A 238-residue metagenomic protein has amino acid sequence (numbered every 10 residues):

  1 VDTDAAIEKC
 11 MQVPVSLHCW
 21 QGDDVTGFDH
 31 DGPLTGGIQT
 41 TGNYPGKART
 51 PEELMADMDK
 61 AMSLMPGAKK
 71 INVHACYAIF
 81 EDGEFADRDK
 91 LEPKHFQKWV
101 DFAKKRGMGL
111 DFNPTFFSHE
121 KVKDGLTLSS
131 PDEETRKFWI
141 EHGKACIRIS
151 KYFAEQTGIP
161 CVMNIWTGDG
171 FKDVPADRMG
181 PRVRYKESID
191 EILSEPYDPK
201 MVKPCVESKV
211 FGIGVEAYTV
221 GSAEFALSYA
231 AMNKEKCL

Functional and structural regions predicted by a protein language model:
V1-P131, F138, R148, E155 (+6 more regions): Alpha/beta catalytic barrel-like cores
A75, T167, V206-V210: A general secondary-structure junction signal
P114-F116, D169-F171, V210: Short, flexible active-site-adjacent loop segments at beta-strand->alpha-helix junctions, enriched in small/polar
T135-R136, P175: Generic detector of solvent-exposed, compositionally biased contiguous segments
E141-H142: Active-site-proximal beta-alpha core segment in soluble small-molecule metabolic enzymes
I147-D177, V202-C205: Active-site groove signature of glycoside hydrolases
K172-L238: Acidic/histidine-rich catalytic cores of soluble enzymes
